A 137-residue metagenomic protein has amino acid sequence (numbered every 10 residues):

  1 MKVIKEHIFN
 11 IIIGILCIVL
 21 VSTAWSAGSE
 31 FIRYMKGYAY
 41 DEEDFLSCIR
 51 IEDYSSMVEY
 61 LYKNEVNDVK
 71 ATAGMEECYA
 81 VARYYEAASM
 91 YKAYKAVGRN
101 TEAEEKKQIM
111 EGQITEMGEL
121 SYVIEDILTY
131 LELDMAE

Functional and structural regions predicted by a protein language model:
M1, E43, S55-V58, K63-V66 (+2 more regions): Intrinsically disordered, low-complexity regions
M1-H7: N-terminal Lys/Arg-rich, disordered targeting/topogenic segments
I8-I11, Y54, I127, M135: Short linear motifs in intrinsically disordered/low-complexity regions
F9-E30: Hydrophobic membrane-insertion alpha-helices, especially the h-region of bacterial N-terminal signal peptides
I11-I18, I49, Y54, Q108: Generic hydrophobic secondary-structure signal
T23-R50, S56: Transmembrane signal-anchor/signal-peptide helices with a preference for the extracytoplasmic
S47-N100: Extracytoplasmic/periplasmic/luminal assembly and interaction segments in envelope/secretory/respiratory proteins
N67-D68, A73, A88-E137: Non-cytosolic head/periplasmic domains of membrane-anchored proteins
